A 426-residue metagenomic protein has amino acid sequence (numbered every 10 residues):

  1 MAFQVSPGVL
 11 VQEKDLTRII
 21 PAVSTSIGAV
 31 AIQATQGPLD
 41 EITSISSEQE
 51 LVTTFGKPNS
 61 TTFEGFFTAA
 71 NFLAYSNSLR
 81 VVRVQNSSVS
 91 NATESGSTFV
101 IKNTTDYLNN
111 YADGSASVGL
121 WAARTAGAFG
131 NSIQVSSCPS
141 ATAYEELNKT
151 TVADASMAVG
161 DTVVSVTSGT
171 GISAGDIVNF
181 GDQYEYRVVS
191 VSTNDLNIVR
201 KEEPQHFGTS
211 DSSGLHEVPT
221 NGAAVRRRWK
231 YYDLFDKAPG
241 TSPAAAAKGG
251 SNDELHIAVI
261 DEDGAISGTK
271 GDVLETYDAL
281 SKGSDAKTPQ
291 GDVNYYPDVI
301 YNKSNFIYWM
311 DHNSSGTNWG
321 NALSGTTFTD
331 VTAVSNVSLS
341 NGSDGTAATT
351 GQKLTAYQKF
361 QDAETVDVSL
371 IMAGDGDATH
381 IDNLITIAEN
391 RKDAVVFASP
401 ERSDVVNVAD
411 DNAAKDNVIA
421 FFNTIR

Functional and structural regions predicted by a protein language model:
M1-A92, S117-F129, S136-S137: N-terminal-proximal low-complexity accessory segments that begin disordered and transition into the first
F3-K14, T93-L108, G130-T142, D161-V163 (+1 more regions): Charged, amphipathic alpha-helical segments
L16-I19, G175, Y231-D233, T241-A246 (+2 more regions): Generic recognition of flexible, low-complexity loop/linker segments
T43-T61, G65-R83, W121-F129, G249-G264 (+2 more regions): Long, contiguous amphipathic alpha-helices that act as assembly "spine/axial" helices in icosahedral shell and virion
Y107-A122, A128-A224: Autoprocessing Asn-cyclization modules and mimics
K201-R226, A238-P239, S315-A348: Surface-exposed intrinsically disordered loops and tails
R227-K230, D236, S242-Y301: Beta-strand-rich solenoidal segments
A258-I260, D278-G283, Q290, Y296-Y301 (+1 more regions): A glycine-rich, acidic short-motif signal
